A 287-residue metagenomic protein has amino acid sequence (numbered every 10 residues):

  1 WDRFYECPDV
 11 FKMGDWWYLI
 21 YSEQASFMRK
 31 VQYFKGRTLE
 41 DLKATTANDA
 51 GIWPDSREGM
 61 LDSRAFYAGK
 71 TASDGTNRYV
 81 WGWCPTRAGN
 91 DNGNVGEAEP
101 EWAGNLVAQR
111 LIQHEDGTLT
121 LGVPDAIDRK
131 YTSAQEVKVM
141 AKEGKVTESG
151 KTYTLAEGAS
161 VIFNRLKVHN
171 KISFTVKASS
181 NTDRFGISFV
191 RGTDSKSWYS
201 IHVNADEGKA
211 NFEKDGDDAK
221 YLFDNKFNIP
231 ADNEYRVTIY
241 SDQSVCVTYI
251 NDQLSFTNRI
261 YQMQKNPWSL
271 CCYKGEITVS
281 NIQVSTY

Functional and structural regions predicted by a protein language model:
W1-Y287: Carbohydrate-active catalytic/glycan-binding domains of CAZyme proteins, especially the secreted or lumenal ectodomains
